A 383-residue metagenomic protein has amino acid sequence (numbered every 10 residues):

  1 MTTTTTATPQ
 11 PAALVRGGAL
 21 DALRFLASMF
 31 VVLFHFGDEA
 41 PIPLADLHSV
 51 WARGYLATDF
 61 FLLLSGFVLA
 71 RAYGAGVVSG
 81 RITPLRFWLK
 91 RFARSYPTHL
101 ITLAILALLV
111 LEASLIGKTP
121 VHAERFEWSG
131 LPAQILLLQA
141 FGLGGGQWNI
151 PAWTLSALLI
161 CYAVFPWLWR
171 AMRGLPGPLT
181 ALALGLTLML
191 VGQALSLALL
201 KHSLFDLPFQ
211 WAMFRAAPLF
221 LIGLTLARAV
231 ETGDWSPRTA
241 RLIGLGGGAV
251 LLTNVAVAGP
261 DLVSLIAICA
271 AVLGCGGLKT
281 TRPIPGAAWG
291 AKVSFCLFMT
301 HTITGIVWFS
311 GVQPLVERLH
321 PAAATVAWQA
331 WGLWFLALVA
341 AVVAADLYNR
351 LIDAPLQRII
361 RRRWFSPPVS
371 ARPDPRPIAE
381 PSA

Functional and structural regions predicted by a protein language model:
T3-A19, M29, L33-G54, A70-I82 (+4 more regions): Alpha-helical transmembrane segments in multi-pass integral membrane proteins
L23-V32, Q134, L182-L190, G244-A249: Alpha-helical transmembrane segments
R24, D59, L158, H301: Short, conserved phosphate/pyrophosphate- and ester-handling motifs at nucleotide-, phospho-/glycolipid
A27-F30, F34-G37, S65, T102 (+2 more regions): Membrane-embedded alpha-helical transmembrane segments of multi-pass integral membrane proteins
A72, P84-L85, L89, S95-A157 (+3 more regions): Membrane-interface helix-loop-helix regions
S95, I135-T187, A344, Y348: Hydrophobic alpha-helical segments with transmembrane-like composition
P97-I101, I105, I160, L219 (+1 more regions): Hydrophobic alpha-helical transmembrane segments of multipass membrane transporters and ion channels, focusing on
R361-A383: Extracellular/periplasmic envelope-modification machinery, especially enzymes that add or remove acyl/ester groups on
